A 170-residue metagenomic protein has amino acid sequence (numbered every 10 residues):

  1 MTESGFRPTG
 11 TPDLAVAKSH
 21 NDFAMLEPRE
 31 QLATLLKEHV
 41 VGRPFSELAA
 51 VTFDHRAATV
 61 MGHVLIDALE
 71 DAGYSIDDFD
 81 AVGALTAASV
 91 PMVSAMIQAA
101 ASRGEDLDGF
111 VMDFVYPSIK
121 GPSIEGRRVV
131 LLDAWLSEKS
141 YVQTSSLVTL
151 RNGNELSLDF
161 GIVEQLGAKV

Functional and structural regions predicted by a protein language model:
M1-V170: PRPP-associated nucleotide enzymes
